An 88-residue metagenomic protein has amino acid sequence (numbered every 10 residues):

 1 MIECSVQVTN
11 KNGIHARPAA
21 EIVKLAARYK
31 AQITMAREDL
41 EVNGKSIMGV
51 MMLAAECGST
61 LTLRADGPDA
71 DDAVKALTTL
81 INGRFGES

Functional and structural regions predicted by a protein language model:
M1-S5, T60-T62: Intrinsic-disorder/low-complexity, polar/charged segments enriched in Ser/Thr/Lys/Arg/Asp/Glu/Gln
Q7-M48, M52-C57, E87-S88: Compact, glycine-rich, soluble single-domain proteins
M52-S88: C-terminal structural segments of small proteins and small subunits
